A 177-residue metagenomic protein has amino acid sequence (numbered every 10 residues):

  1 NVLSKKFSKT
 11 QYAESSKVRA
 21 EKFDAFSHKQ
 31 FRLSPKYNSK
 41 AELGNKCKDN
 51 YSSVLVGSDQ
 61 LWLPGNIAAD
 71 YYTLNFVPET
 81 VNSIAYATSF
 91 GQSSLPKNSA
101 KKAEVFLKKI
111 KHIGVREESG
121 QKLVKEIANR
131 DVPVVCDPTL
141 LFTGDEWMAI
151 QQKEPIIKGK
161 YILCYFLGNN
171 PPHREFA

Functional and structural regions predicted by a protein language model:
N1-V105: Aromatic- and Gly/Pro-rich donor/ligand-binding loops that form nucleotide- or phosphate-bearing donor binding pockets
D49-S53, K111, K160: Conserved acidic residues
L55-A100, A128, V134-A177: Active-site donor-nucleotide binding/catalytic segment of nucleotide-sugar enzymes
L61, S119-G120: Alpha-helix capping/helix-boundary segments
A103-K109, K160-Y161: Short, surface-exposed connector motifs at secondary-structure boundaries
I110-E117: A short beta-strand/loop micro-motif in the catalytic core of glycosyltransferases that engages the nucleotide-sugar
E117-E118, D137: Helix N-cap/beta->alpha junction signal
K122-E126: Phosphate- and divalent-cation-binding pockets in alpha/beta enzyme and binding domains that engage nucleotide-derived
